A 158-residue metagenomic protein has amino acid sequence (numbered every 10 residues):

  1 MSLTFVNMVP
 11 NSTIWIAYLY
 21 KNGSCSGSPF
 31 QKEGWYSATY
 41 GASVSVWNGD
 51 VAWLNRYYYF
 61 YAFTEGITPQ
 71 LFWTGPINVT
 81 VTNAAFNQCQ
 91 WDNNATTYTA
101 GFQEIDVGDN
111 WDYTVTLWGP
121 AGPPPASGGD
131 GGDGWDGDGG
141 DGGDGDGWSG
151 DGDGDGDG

Functional and structural regions predicted by a protein language model:
M1-T4, M8-G139, G143, W148-G150 (+1 more regions): Intrinsically disordered, low-complexity segments enriched in small/polar residues
